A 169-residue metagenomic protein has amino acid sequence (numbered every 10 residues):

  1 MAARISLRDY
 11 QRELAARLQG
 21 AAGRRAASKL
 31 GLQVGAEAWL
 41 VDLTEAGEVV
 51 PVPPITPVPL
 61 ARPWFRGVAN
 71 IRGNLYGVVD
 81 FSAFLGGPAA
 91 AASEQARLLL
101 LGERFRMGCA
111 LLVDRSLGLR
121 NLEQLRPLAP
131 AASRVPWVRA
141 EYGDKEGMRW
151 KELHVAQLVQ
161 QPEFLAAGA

Functional and structural regions predicted by a protein language model:
M1-A169: An acidic, low-aromatic, low-complexity terminal/linker signal
